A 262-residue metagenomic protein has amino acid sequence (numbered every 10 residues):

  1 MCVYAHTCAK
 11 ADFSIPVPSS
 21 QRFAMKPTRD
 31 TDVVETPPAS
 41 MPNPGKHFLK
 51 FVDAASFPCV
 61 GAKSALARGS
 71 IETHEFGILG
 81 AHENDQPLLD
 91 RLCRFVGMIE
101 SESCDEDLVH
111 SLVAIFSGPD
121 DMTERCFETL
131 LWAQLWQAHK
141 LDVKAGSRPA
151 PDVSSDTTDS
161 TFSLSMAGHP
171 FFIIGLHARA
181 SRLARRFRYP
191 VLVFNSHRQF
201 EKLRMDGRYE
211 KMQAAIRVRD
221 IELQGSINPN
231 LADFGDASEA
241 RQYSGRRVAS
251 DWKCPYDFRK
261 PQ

Functional and structural regions predicted by a protein language model:
C2-C8, F13-D107, L130-A133, Q137-P149 (+1 more regions): Non-catalytic accessory regions used for complex assembly or targeting
D85, T123-E124: General structural signal for secondary-structure boundaries
D107-P119: Short glycine-rich, basic-tinged beta-strand/loop micro-motifs
A114, R125-T129: Polyanion-binding catalytic cores of nucleic-acid enzymes and NTP/SAM-utilizing transferases
G118, L135, M166-G168, G175-H177 (+1 more regions): Generic secondary-structure microfeatures
P119-T123, R179-A180: Short acidic, S/G/P-rich loop/turn micro-motifs used as interaction or catalytic elements
P151-V191: Aromatic/basic-lined ligand-recognition segments that form π-stacking hydrophobic pockets flanked by Lys/Arg to engage
H177-R217: Compact mixed alphabeta submodule
